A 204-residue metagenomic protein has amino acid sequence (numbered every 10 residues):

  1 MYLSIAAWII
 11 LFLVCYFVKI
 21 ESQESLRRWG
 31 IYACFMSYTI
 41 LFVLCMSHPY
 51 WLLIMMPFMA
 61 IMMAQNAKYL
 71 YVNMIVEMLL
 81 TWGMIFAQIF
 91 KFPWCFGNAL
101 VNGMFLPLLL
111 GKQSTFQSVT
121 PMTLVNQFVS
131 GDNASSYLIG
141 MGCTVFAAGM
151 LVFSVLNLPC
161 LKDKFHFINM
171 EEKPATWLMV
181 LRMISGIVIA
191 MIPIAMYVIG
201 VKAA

Functional and structural regions predicted by a protein language model:
Y2-A204: Multi-pass membrane glycosyltransferase architecture that uses lipid-linked
